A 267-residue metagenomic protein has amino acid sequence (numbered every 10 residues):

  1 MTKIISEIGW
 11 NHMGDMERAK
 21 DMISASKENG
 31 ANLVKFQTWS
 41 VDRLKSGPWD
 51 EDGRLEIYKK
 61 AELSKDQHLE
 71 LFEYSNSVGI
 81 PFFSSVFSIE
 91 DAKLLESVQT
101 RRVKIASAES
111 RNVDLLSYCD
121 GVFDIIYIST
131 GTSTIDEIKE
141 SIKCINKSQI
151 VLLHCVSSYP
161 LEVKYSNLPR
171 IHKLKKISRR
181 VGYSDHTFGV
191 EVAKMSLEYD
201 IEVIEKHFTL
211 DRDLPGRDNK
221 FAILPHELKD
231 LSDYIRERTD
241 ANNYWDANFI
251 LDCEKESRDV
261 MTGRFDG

Functional and structural regions predicted by a protein language model:
M1-G267: Catalytic cores and adjacent flexible loops of soluble metabolic enzymes that perform enolate/carbanion chemistry on
